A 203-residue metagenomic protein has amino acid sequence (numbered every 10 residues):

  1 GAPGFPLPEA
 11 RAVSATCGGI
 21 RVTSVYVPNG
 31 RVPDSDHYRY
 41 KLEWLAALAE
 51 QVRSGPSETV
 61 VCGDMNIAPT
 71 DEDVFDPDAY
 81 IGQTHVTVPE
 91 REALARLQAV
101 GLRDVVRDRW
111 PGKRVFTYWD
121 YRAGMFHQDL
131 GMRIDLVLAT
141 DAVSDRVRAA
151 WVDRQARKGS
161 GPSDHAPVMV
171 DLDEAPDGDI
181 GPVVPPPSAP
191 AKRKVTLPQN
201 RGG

Functional and structural regions predicted by a protein language model:
G1, T70-G203: Metal-dependent phosphoester-hydrolase catalytic domains
G1-V32: Structured beta-strand-rich core segments of catalytic domains in phosphoester-bond hydrolases
A2-P3, V27-L45, A79-Q83: Surface-exposed cleft-lining segments at the edges of enzyme active sites
L7, Y40-L48, V86-P89, L130: Soluble or luminal CAZymes and related metallo-dependent hydrolases
R11-G18, A46-T59: Short amphipathic alpha-helices and their capping/turn segments at secondary-structure boundaries
S24, V60-G63, D104-R107: A structural signal for short, well-ordered beta-strand segments and their strand-loop junctions that often border
V27, I67, V143: Hydrophobic pocket-lining residues within nucleotide cofactor-binding pockets
S57-D71, F75: Acidic/histidine-rich, metal-coordinating catalytic segments
